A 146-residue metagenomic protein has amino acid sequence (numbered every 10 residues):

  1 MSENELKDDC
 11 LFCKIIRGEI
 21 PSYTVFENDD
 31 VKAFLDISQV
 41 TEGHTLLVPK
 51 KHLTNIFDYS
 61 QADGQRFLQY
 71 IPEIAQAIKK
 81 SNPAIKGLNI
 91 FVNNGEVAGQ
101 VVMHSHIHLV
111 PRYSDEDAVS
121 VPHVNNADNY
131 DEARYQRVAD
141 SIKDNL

Functional and structural regions predicted by a protein language model:
M1-L146: HIT superfamily nucleotide-processing domains
